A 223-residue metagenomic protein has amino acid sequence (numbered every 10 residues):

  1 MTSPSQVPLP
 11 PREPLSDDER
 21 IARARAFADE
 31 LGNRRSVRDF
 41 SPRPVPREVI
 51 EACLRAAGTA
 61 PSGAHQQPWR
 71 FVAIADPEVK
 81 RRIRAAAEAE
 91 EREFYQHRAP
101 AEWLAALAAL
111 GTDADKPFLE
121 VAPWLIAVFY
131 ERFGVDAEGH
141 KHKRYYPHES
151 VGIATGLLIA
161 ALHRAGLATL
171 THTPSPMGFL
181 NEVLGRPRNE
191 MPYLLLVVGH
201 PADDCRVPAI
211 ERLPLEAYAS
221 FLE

Functional and structural regions predicted by a protein language model:
M1-V37, S41-A52, E93, H97: N-terminal accessory segments that position/regulate proteins before the catalytic core
T2-R23, D113, M191-E223: C-terminal helix-cap and adjacent tail motif
L31, C53-A57, L196: Short alpha-helical scaffolding segments that buttress acidic/His motifs in well-ordered protein cores
R55-A57, I126, R132-V183: Small-aliphatic-rich amphipathic alpha-helix that forms the alpha element of a beta-alpha
A56-G58, A109-A114, L180-E182, C205: Glycine-rich, charged/polar anion/phosphate-binding loops that engage phosphate groups from diverse ligands
G58-H65: Glycine-rich phosphate/pyrophosphate-binding beta-alpha loops
Q67-V151: Glycine/small-residue-rich phosphate/adenosyl-binding loop
L180-Y193: Short, electropositive alpha-helical surface patch
